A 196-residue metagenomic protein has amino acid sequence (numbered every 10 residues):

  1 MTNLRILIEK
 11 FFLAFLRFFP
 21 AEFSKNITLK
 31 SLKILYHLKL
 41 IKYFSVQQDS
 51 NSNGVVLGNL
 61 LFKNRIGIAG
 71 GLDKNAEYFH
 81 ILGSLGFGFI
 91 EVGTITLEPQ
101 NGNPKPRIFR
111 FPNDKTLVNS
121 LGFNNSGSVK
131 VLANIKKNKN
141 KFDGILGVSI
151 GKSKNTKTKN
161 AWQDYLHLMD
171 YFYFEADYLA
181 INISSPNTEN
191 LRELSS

Functional and structural regions predicted by a protein language model:
T2-L4, Y43-I68, L132-D143: N-terminal amphipathic alpha-helix/helix-capping segment at the start of soluble metabolic enzymes
T2-V55, T116-N124, S128: An N-cap/entry alpha-helix motif that binds or orients negatively charged groups
P20, N101-K105, R192-E193: Short secondary-structure transition/capping segments
Q47-Q48, S84, G88, P99 (+1 more regions): Secreted glycan hydrolases and related glycan-binding modules that recognize and/or cleave
L61-F62, G67, G71, Y78-L97: Active-site cofactor/substrate anionic-group-binding motifs, chiefly glycine- and Lys/Arg-rich phosphate-binding loops
F62, G70-D73, N124-S196: Conserved alpha/beta-domain cores
Y78-L82, Q100-R107, T158-A161: Short, conserved acidic/polar surface loops in the N-terminal third of protein domains
G93-G144: A gly/proline- and charged-residue-enriched helix-loop-helix capping module
